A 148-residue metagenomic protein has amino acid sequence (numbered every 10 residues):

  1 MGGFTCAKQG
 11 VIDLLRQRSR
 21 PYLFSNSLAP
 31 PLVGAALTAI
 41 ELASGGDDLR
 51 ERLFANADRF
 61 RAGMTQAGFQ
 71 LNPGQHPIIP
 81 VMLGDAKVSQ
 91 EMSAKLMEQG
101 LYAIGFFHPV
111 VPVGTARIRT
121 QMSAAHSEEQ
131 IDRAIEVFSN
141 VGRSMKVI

Functional and structural regions predicted by a protein language model:
M1-D47: Conserved core segment of the aminotransferase class I/II
C6, G10, S27, P31-G34 (+7 more regions): Conserved active-site and cofactor/substrate-binding residues in soluble primary-metabolism enzymes
L14-Q17, T38, G45-G63, K95 (+2 more regions): A non-catalytic, amphipathic alpha-helix used as a structural packing/dimerization or gating element in enzyme scaffolds
D48, Q66-Q70, R143-I148: Short, glycine- and charge-enriched coil/turn segments that flank and shape catalytic ligand pockets
E51-F60, T65-G100, V110, G114-T115 (+1 more regions): Conserved PLP-binding catalytic core of the aspartate aminotransferase-like
E98-L101, V110-I148: PLP-dependent enzyme catalytic core of the Aspartate aminotransferase-like
F106-F107: Cytosolic Rossmann-like ligand/nucleotide-binding regulatory domains
